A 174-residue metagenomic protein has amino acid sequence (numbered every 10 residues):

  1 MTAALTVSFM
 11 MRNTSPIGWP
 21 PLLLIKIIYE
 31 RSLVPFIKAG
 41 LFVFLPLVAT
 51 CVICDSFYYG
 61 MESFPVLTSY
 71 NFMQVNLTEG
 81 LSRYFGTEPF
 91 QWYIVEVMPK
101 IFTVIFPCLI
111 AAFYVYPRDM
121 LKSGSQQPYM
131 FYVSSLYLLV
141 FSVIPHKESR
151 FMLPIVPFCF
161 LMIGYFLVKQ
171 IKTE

Functional and structural regions predicted by a protein language model:
M1, P20, L24, F106-F113 (+1 more regions): Transmembrane alpha-helical segments
M1-L5, S15-V48, Y114-M120: Perimembrane helix-loop-helix junctions
A3-T14, A49, I53, F57 (+2 more regions): Transmembrane helix irregularities
M11, W19, L41-L45, M98-I105 (+1 more regions): Membrane-embedded alpha-helical segments of multi-pass membrane proteins, especially the transmembrane helices
L33-L41, V52-W92: Extracytoplasmic catalytic-loop and juxtamembrane helix elements of membrane-embedded, polyprenol/dolichol-linked
A49, F131-S135, L161, Q170-E174: Signature aromatic-anchored transmembrane alpha helix within multi-pass, membrane-resident enzymes that catalyze glycan
F85-W92, S125-P128, Y132, F141-V156: Membrane-interface catalytic loops of GT-C/OST-like multi-pass glycosylation enzymes that act
E96-G124: Hydrophobic, aromatic-rich transmembrane alpha-helices and their immediate juxtamembrane boundary segments
